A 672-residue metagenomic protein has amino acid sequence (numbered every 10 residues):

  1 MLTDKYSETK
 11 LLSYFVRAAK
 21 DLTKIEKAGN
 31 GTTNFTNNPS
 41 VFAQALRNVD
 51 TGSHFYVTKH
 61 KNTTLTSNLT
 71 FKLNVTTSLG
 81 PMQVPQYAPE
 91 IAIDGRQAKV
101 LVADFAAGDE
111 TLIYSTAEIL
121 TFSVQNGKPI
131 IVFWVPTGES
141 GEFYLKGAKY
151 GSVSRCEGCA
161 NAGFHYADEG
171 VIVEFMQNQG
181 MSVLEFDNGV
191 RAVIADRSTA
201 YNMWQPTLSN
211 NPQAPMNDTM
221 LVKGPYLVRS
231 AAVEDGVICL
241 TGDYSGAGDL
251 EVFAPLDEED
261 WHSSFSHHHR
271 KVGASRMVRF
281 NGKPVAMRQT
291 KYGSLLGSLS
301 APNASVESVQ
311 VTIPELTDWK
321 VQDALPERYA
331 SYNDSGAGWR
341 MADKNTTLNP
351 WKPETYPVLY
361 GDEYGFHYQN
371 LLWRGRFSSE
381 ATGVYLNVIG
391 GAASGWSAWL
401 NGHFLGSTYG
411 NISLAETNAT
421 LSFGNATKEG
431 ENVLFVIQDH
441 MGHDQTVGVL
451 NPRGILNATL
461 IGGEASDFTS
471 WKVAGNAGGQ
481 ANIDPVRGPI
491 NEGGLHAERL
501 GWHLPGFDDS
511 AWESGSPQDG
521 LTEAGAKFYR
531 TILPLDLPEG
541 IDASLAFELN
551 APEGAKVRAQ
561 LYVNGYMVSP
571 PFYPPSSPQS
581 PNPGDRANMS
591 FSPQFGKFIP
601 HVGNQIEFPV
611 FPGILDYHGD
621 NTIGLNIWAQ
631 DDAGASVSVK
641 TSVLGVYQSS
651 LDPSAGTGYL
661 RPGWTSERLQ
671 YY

Functional and structural regions predicted by a protein language model:
M1-D4: Glycan-processing catalytic domains of CAZymes
Y6-P578, N582-T622, N626-Y672: Non-catalytic C-terminal accessory domains or segments of carbohydrate-active enzymes
